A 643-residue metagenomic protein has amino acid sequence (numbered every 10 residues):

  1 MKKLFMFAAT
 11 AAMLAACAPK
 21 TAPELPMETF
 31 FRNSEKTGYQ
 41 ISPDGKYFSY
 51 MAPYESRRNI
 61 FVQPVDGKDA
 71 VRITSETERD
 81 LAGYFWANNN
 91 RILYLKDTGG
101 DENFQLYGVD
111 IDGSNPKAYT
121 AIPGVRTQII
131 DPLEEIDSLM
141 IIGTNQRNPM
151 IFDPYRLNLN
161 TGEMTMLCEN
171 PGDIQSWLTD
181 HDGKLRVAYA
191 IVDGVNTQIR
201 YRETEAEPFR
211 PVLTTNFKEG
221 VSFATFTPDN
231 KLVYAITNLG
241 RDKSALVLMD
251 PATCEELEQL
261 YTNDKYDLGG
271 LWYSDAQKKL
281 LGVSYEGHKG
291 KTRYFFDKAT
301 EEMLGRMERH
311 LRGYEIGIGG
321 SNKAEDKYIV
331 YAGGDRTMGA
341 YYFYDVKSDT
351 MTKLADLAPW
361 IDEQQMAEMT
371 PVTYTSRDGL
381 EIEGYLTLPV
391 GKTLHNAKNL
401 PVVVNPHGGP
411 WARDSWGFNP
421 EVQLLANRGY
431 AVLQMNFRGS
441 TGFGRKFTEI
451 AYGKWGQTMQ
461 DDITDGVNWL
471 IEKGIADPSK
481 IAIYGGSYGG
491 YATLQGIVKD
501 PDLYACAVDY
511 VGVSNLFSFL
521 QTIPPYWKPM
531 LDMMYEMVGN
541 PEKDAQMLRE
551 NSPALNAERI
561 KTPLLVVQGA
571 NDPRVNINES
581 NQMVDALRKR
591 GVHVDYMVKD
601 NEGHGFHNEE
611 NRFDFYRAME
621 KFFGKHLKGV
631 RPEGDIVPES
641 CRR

Functional and structural regions predicted by a protein language model:
K2-F7: Sec-dependent signal peptide recognition, specifically the positively charged N-region followed immediately by
A15-A16: C-terminal motif of bacterial Sec signal peptides marking the signal peptidase cleavage site
T21-S34, I41-S42, K46-Y50: An edge-strand/N-cap motif at the start of beta-rich repeat modules
F31-T37, P43, E55-I60, S75-A82 (+4 more regions): Peripheral, non-catalytic segments that deliver or gate enzyme domains
I236, T387, N405-P406, Y484 (+1 more regions): Short hydrophobic segments within beta-strands
Y285, G333, N405-G409, S487-G490 (+1 more regions): Glycine-rich His-Gly loop
T393-L400, N405-G444, T448, W455 (+1 more regions): Short substrate-entry loop that stabilizes the transition state in hydrolases
F437-R643: Active-site-proximal cap/loop segments of hydrolase catalytic domains
